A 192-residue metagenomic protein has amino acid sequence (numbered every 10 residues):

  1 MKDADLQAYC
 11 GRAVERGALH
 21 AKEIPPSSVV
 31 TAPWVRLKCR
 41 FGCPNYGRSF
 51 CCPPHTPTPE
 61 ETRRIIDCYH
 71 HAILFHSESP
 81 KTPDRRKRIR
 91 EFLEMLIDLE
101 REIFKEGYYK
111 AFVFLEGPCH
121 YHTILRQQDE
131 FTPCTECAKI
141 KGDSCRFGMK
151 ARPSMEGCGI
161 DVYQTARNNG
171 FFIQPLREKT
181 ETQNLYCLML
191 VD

Functional and structural regions predicted by a protein language model:
M1-I24: Short, extreme N-terminal leader segments that mark the start of a protein/domain
H20-K22, V29-F41, R48, P53-D192: Catalytic cores of enzyme domains
